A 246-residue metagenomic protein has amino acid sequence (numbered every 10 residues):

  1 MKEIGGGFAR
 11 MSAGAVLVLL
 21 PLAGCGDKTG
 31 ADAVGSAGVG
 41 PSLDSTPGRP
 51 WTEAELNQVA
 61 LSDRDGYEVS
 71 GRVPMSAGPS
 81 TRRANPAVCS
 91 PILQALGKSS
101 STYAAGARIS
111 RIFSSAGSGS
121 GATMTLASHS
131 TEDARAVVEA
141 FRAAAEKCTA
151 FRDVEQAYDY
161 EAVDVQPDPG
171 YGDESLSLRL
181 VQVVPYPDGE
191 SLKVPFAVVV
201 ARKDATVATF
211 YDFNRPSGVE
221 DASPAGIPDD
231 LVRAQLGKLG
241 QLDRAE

Functional and structural regions predicted by a protein language model:
K2-A13: Bacterial N-terminal signal peptides that target proteins for export
P21-G24: C-terminal motif of bacterial Sec signal peptides marking the signal peptidase cleavage site
D27: Short, conserved catalytic or interaction motifs in soluble domains
D32-G117, L231-V232, L236-E246: Extracytoplasmic low-complexity, Pro/Thr/Ser/Ala/Gly-rich segments that lie immediately after a secretion/anchoring
V69-V200: A small/polar (G/S/T-enriched), proline-flanked helix-loop surface module common in exported/cell-envelope proteins
A122-T125, A205-N214: Short, well-ordered beta-strand elements
V198, A225-V232, L236: Extracytoplasmic, non-cytosolic globular domains
D212-D230: A short acidic/glycine-rich loop-to-helix N-cap element
